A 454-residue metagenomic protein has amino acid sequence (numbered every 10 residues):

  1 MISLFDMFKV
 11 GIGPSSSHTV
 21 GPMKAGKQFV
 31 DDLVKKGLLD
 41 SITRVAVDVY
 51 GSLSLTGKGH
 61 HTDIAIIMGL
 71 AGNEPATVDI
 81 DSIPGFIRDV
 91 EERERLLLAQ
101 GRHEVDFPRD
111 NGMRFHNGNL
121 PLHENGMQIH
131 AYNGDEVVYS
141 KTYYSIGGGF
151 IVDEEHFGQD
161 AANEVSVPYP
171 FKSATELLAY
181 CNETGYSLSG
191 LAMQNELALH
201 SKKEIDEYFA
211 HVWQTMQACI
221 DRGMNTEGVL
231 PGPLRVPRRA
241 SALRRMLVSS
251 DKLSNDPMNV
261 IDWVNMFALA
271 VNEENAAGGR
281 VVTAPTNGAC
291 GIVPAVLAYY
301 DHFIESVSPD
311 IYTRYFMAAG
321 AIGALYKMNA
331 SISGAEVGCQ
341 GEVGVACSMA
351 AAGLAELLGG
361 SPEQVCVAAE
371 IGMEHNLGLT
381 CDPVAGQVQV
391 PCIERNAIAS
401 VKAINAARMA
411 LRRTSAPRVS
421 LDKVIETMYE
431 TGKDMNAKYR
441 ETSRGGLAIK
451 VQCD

Functional and structural regions predicted by a protein language model:
M1, I12-L55, L122, V152: Accessory carbohydrate-recognition regions in carbohydrate-active enzymes
F8-G26, A277-V296, C339-C347: Conserved phosphate/anionic-ligand binding catalytic regions in large, soluble enzymes, centered on
S17-V34, P294-S306, A351-G359: Alpha-helical support elements that line or immediately flank enzyme active sites and cofactor-binding pockets
R44-G57, D89-L97, Y315-M328, E370-P383 (+1 more regions): Short, mixed-charge aromatic SLiMs
P75-L253: C-terminal regulatory domains involved in ligand/effector binding and gene-expression control
H200-G338, G446-D454: Accessory "access/gating" subregions that flank catalytic or transport cores
V307, A318, A324-A397, M409-R418: Hydrophobic alpha-helical bundle architecture
R418-D454: Extended hydrophobic packing segments that form well-structured cores
